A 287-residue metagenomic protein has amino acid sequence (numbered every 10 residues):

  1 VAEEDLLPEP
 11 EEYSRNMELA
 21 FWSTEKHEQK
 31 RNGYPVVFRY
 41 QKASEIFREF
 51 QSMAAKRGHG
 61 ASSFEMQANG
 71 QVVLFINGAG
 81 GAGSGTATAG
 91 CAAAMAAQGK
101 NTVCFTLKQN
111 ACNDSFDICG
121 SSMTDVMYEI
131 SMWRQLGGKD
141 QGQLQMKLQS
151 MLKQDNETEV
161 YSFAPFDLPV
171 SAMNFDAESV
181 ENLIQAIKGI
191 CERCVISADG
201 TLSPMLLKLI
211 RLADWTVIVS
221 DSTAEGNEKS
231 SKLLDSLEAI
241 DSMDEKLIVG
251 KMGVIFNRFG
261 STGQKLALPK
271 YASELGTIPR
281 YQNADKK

Functional and structural regions predicted by a protein language model:
V1, R15-S23, Y34-P35, Q71-V73 (+4 more regions): Hydrophobic beta-strand segments of well-ordered beta-sheets in folded domains
V1-L6, W22-E25, Y40, I76-A79 (+5 more regions): Structural motif
A2-E3, E12-V72: Extreme N-terminal, non-catalytic leader segments that precede Walker-type/kinase nucleotide-binding cores
P8, H27-K30, Q41-I46, L168-V170 (+2 more regions): A short acidic, often aromatic-flanked loop/helix-cap motif at beta-alpha or helix-coil junctions that lines enzyme
P8-R15, E25-Y34, K208-I210, Q264-Y271: Short loop/helix-cap segments at secondary-structure boundaries that form the rim of catalytic
N69-N110, S115, A186-I187: Walker A/P-loop phosphate-binding motif and the immediately C-terminal alpha-helix
L107-G189, D285-K286: P-loop/Walker-type NTP enzyme "switch/lid" segment
N182-R193, A198-P279: Conserved catalytic-core segment of NTP-binding enzymes
